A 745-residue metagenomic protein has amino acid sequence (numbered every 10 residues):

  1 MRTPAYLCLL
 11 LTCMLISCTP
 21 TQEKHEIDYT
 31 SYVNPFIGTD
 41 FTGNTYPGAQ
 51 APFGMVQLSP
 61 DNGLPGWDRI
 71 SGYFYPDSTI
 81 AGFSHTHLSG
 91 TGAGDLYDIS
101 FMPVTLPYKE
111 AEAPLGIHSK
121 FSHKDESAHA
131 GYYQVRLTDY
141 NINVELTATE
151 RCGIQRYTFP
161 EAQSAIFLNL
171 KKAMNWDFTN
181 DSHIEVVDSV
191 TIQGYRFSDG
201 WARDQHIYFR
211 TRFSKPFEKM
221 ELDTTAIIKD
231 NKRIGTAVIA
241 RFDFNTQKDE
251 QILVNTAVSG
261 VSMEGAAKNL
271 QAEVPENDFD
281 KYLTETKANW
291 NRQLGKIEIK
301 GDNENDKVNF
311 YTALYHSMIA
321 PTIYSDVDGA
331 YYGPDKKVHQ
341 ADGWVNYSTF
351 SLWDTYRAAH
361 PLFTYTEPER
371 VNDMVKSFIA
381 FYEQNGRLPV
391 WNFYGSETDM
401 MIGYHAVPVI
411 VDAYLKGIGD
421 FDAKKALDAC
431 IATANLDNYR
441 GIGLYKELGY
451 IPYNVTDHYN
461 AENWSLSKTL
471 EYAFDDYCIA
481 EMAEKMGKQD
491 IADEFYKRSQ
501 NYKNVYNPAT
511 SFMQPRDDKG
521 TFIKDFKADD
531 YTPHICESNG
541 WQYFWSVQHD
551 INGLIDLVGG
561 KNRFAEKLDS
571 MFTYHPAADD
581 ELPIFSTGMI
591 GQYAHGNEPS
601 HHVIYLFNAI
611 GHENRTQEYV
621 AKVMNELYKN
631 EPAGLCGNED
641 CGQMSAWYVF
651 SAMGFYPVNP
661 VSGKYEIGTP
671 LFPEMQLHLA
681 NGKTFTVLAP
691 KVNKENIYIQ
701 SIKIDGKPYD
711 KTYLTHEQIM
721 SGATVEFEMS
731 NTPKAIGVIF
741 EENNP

Functional and structural regions predicted by a protein language model:
R2-L9: Sec-dependent signal peptide recognition, specifically the positively charged N-region followed immediately by
L15-S17: C-terminal motif of bacterial Sec signal peptides marking the signal peptidase cleavage site
E23-H360, T364-P408, Y414-L470, C478-N504 (+7 more regions): Accessory carbohydrate-recognition regions in carbohydrate-active enzymes
D475: ATP-dependent phospho-/nucleotidyl transfer catalytic cores
Y698: Extracellular attachment/recognition segments
